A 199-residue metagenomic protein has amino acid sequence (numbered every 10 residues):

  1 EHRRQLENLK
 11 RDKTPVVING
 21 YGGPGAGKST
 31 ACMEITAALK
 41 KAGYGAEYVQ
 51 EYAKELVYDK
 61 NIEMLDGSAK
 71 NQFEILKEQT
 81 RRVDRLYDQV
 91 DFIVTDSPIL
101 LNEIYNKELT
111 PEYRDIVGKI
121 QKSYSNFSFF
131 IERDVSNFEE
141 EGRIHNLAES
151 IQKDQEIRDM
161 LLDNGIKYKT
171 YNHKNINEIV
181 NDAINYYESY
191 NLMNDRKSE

Functional and structural regions predicted by a protein language model:
H2-D12: Pre-Walker A adenine-sensing motif
I18-G20: Hydrophobic anchor at the beta1->P-loop junction of P-loop NTPases
P24: The conserved Walker
K28: Conserved lysine of the Walker
A31: Hydrophobic positions on the alpha1 helix immediately C-terminal to the Walker A/P-loop
T36-E78: Conserved substrate/cofactor phosphate-moiety recognition/catalytic segment in nucleotide-dependent phosphotransferases
I62-P111: Conserved nucleotide-sensing/catalytic segment adjacent to the nucleotide-binding pocket in NTP-handling enzymes
L109-E178, N185-K197: A glycine- and Lys/Arg-enriched "phosphate-lid" helix/loop adjacent to the NTP-binding pocket of small-molecule kinases
